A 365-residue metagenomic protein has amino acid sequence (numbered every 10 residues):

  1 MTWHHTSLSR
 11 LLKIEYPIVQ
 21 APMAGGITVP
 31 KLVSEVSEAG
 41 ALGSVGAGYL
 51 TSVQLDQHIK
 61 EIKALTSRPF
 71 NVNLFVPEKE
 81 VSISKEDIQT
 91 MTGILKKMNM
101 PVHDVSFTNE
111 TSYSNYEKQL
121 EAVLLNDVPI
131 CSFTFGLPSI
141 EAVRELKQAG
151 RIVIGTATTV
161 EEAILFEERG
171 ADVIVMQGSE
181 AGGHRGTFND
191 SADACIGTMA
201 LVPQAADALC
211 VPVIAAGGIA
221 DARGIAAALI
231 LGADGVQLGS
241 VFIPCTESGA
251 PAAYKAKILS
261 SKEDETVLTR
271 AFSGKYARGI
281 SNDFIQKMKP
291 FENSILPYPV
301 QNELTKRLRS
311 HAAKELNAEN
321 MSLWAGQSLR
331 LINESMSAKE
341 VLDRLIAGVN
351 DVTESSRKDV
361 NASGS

Functional and structural regions predicted by a protein language model:
M1-S191, C195-A208: Active-site entrance/lid segments in N-terminal catalytic domains of soluble metabolic enzymes
L95, H184-D190, A194-I214, I219-S365: Conserved active-site-proximal phosphate/metal-binding subdomains
